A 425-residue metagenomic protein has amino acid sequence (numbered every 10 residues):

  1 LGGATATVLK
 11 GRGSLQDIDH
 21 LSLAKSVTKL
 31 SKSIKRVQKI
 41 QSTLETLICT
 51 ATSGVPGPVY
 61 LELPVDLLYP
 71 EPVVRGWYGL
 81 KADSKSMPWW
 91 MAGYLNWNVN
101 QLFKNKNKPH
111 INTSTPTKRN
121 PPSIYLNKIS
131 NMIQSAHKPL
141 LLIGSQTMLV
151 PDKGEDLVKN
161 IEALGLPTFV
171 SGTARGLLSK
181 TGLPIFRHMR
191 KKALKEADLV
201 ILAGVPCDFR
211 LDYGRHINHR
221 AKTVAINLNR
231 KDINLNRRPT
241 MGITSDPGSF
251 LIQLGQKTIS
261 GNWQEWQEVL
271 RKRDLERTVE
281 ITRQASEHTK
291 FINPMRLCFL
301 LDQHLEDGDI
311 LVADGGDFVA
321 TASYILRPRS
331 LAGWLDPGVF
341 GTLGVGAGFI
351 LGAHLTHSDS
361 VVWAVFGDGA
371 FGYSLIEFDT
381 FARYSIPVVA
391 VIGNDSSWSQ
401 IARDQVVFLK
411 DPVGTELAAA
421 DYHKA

Functional and structural regions predicted by a protein language model:
L1-G261, L300, D307, W363 (+3 more regions): N-terminal alpha/beta PP-like core and its mobile active-site loop of ThDP/TPP-dependent enzymes
L1-T7, L23, L30, R190 (+2 more regions): Thiamine diphosphate
H20, I243, F250, L297 (+4 more regions): Catalytic-loop motifs flanking and including active-site residues across diverse enzymes
K108, S114-P122, W263-F291: Long, charged amphipathic helices and adjacent flexible linkers at domain junctions
S145-V150, D317-F318, A370-F371: Gly/Ser/Thr-rich loops at beta-strand to alpha-helix junctions that form or flank small-molecule/cofactor-binding
K159-P167, L326-G333, A425: Short helix-loop-beta junction
D274-D359: Active-site diphosphate/adenylate-binding microenvironment
R403-Y422: Acidic, Ser/Thr-rich peripheral helices and adjacent loops at domain boundaries
